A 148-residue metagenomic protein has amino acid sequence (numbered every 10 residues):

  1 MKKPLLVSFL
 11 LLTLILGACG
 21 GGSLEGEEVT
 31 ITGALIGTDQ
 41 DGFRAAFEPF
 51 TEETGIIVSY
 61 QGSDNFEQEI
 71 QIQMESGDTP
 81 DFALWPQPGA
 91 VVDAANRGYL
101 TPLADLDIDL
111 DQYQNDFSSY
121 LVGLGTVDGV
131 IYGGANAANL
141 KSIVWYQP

Functional and structural regions predicted by a protein language model:
M1-T30, E52: Short, low-complexity disordered leader/linker segments with a strong preference for bacterial N-terminal type II
G26-G37, I56-Q61, D81-F82, Y132: Short, well-ordered beta-strand elements
G37-I57: Short, polar/charged alpha-helical segment
G62-E69, P88: Short helix-initiation/N-cap motifs at beta->coil->alpha
Q68-T79, R97: Short helices/loops that flank or line small-molecule/ion binding pockets
F82-A83, I143: A residue-level structural signature of the nucleotidyltransferase/glycosyltransferase Rossmann-like core
P88-V144: Hinge/lid segment of periplasmic solute-binding proteins
Q147-P148: N-terminal capping loop/helix in small sensory signaling domains highlighted by a polar->aromatic N-x2-3-F motif
